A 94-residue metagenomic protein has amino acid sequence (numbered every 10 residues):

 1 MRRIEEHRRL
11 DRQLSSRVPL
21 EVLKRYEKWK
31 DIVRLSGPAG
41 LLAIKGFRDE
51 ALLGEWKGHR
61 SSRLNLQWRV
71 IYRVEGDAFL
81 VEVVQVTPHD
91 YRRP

Functional and structural regions predicted by a protein language model:
M1, R12-S16, L23, L53 (+1 more regions): Enriched for short, Lys/Arg-rich terminal
R2-R3, D31-L35: Extracytoplasmic copper-binding redox domains, predominantly the cupredoxin/blue-copper superfamily
Q13, K28-I32: A ubiquitous structural signal for well-ordered alpha-helices
V18-V22, D31, A39: N-terminal non-globular leader segments, chiefly Sec-dependent signal peptides
V22-R25, W29, R48: Short N-terminal amphipathic alpha-helix/helix-capping patch enriched in small hydrophobics with frequent Ser/Thr
L35-R63: A short, surface-exposed loop/turn module that caps and links secondary-structure elements
